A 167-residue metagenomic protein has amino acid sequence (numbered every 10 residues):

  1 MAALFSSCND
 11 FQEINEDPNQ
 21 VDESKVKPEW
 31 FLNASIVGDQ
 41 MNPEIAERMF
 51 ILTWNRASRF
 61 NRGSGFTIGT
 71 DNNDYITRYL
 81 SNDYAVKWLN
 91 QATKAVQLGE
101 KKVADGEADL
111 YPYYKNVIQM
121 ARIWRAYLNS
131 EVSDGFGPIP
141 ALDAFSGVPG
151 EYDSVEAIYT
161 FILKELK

Functional and structural regions predicted by a protein language model:
C8-S64: Membrane-proximal, proline-rich intrinsically disordered regions
F60-T160, L166-K167: Conserved, well-structured interaction surfaces
